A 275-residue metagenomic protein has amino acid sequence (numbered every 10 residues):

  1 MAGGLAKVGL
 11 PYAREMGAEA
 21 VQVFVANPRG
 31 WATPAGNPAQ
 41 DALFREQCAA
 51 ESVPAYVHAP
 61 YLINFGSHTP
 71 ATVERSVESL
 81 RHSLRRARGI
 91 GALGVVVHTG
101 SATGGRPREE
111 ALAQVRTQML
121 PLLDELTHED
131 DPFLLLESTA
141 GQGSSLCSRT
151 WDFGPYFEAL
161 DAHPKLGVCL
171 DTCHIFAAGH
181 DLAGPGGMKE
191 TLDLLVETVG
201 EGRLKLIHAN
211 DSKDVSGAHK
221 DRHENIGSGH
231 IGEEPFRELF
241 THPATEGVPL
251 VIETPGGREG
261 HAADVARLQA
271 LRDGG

Functional and structural regions predicted by a protein language model:
M1-A59, I63-R85, G274-G275: N-terminal pre-domain/capping segments
M1-G3, A26-P28, P60-L62, G100-A102 (+4 more regions): Active-site beta-loop-alpha junctions enriched in small/polar residues
P11-A18, G36-Y56, S83-G91, L123-D131 (+3 more regions): Acidic (Asp/Glu)-rich catalytic clusters
A13, H58, S76, A87 (+5 more regions): Conserved, mostly hydrophobic/aromatic
E19-F24, V53-V57, L166-T172, E201-K213: Non-cysteine beta-strand/loop elements that form the S-adenosyl-L-methionine
A49, F65-G167: Active-site acidic/histidine proton-transfer and metal-coordination neighborhood in alpha/beta enzyme cores
A71-L84, P107-L120, R149-E158, G186-D193 (+2 more regions): Short, electropositive alpha-helical surface patch
L146-T150, G154, F176-G247, P255: Gly/Pro-rich active-site loop or hairpin
